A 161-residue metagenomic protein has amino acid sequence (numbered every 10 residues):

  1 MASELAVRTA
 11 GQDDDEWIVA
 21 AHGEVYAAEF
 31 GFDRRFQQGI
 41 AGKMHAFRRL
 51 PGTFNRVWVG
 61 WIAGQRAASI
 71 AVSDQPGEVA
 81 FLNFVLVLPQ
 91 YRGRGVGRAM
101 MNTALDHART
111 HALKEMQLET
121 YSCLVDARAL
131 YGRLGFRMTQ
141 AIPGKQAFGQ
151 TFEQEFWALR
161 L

Functional and structural regions predicted by a protein language model:
S3, G11, K114-L161: C-terminal "cap" of GNAT-fold acetyltransferases
L5, T9-Q90, R98-T103, H107 (+3 more regions): Acetyl-CoA-dependent GNAT
G95: Conserved G/P- and acidic residue-centered "switch" motifs that form tight phosphate/ATP-binding loops in soluble
